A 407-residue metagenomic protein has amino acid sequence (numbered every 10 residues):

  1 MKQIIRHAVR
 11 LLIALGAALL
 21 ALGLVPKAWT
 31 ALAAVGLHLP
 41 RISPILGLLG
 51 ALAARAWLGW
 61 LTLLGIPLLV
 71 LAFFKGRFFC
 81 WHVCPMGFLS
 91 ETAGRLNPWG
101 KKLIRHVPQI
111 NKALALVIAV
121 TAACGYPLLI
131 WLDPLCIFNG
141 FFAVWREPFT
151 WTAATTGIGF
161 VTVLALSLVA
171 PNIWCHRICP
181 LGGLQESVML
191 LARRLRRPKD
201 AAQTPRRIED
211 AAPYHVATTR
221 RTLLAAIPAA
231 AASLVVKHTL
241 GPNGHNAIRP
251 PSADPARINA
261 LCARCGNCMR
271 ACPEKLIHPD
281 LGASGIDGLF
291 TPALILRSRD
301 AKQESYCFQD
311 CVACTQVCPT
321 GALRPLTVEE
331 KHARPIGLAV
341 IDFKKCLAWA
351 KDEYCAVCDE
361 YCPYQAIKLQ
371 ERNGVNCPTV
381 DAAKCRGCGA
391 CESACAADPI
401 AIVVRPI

Functional and structural regions predicted by a protein language model:
M1-I407: Non-ligating segments of multi-cofactor redox enzymes
